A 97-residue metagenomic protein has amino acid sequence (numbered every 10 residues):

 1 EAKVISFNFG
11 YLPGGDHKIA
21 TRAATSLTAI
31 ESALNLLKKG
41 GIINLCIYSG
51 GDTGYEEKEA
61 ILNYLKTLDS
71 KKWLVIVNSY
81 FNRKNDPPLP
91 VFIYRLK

Functional and structural regions predicted by a protein language model:
A2, S6-A29: Mobile active-site "lid"/loop adjacent to the S-adenosyl-L-methionine
K3, G41, W73-I76: Residue-level recognition of the N-termini of beta-strands and the immediately preceding loop/turn
G15-I19, I42, I47-N63: Conserved class I S-adenosyl-L-methionine
T28, S32, A60-N63: Alpha-helical scaffolding segments of alpha/beta enzyme cores, especially the outer helices of TIM-barrel or partial
A29, N35-I47: Conserved beta-strand signature within the Rossmann-like core of class I S-adenosyl-L-methionine
L34-N35, N82: Short secondary-structure boundary/capping segments
G54-K97: Class I S-adenosyl-L-methionine
